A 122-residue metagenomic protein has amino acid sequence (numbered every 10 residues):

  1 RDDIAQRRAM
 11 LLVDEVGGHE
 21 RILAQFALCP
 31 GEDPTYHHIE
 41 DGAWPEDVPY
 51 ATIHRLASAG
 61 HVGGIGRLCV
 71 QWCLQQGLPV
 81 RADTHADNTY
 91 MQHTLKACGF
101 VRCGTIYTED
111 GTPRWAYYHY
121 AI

Functional and structural regions predicted by a protein language model:
R1-M10, G17: Active-site rim helix/loop that mediates acceptor-substrate recognition in acyltransferases
R8-V13, Q25, R55, R114-A116: Short hydrophobic/aromatic beta-strand element in the GNAT-like acyltransferase core that lines or flanks the acyl-donor
H19-A24, Y90: Glycine-rich acetyl-CoA-binding "A-motif" of GNAT/NAT acetyltransferases
A27-H61: Conserved acyl-donor/pantetheine-binding loop and adjacent beta-alpha core of acyl/acetyltransferases and related
P45-E46, T108-I122: C-terminal "cap" of GNAT-fold acetyltransferases
T52, Q75-D87: Conserved GNAT acetyl-CoA-binding A-motif
S58-Q75, Q92-A97: Conserved acetyl-CoA-binding loop-helix of GNAT-fold acetyltransferases
R67, A86-T105, T112: Conserved active-site alpha-helix within GNAT-family acetyltransferase domains
